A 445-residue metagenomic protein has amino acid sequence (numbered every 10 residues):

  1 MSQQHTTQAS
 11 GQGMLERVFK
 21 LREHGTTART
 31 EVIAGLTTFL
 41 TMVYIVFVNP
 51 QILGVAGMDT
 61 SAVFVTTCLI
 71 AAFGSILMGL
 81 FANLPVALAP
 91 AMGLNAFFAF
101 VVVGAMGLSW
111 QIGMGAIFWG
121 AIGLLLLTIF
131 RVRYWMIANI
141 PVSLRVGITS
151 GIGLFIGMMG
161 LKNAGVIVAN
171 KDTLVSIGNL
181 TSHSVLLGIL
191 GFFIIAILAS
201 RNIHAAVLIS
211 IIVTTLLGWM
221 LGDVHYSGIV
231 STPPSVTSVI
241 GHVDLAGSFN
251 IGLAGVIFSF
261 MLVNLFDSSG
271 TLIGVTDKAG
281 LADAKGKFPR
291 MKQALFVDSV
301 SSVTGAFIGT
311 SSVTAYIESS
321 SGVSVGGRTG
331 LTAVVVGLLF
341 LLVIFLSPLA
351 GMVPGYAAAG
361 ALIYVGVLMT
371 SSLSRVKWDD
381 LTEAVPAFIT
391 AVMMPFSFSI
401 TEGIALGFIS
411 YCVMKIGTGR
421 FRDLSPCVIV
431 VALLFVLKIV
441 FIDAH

Functional and structural regions predicted by a protein language model:
S2-A62, V175-I177, L208-K292, L433-L437: Helix-loop-helix hairpins and the membrane-proximal interhelical loops of multi-pass alpha-helical transport proteins
S2-Q3, A71-M92, I122: Juxtamembrane transmembrane-helix boundary signature
G11-I45, N49, I70, A91-F100 (+2 more regions): Helix-loop-helix junctions within the multi-pass membrane cores of secondary transporters/permeases
V32, I52, M136, A205 (+3 more regions): Residue-level signature of catalytic and energy-coupling elements of molecular machines, predominantly ATP/GTP-dependent
Q51-V63, V101-I112, I251-A254, P354 (+1 more regions): Helix-coil boundary and interhelical linker segments in multi-pass alpha-helical membrane proteins
A56-I76: Loop-to-helix transition at the N-terminal end of transmembrane alpha-helices
G74-A87, A196-N202, F260-D267, D298-I308 (+3 more regions): Transmembrane alpha-helix interface/packing and boundary motifs in multi-pass membrane proteins, characterized by
M106-M220, V224, V334-H445: Membrane-embedded alpha-helical modules
